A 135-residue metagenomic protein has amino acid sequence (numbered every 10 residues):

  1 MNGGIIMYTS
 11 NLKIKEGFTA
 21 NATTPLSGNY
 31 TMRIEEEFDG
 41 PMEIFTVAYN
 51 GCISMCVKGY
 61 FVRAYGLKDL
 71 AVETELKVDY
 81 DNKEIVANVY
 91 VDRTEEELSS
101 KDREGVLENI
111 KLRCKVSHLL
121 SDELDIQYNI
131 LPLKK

Functional and structural regions predicted by a protein language model:
N2-V47, K58-K135: Extended beta-strand/beta-hairpin segments
C52-I53: Alpha-helical metal-binding/catalytic segments enriched in His/Glu/Asp
